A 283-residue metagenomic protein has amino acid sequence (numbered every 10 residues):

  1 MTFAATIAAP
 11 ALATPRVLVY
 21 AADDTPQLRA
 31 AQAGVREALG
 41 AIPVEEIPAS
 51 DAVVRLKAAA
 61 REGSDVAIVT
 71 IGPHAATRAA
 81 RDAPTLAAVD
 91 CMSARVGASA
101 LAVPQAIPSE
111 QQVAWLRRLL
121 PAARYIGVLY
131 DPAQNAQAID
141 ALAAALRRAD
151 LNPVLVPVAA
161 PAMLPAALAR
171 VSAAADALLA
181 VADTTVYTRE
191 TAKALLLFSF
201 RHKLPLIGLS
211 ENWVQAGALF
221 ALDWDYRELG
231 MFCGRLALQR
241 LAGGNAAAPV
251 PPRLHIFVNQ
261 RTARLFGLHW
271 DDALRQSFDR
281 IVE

Functional and structural regions predicted by a protein language model:
M1-T6: Bacterial N-terminal signal peptides
A8-E283: Short hydrophobic alpha-helices and adjacent helix-cap/hinge residues
